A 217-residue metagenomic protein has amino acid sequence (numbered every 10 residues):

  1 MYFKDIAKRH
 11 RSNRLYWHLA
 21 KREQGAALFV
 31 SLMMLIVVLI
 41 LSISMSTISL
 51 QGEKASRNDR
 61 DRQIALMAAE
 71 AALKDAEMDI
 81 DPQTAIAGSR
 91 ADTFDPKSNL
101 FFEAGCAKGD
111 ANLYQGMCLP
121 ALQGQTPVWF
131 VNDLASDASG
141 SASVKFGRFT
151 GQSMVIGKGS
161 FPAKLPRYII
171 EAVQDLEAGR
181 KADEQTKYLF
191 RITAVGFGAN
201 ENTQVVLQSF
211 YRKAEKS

Functional and structural regions predicted by a protein language model:
Y2-I6, L15-W17, E23-S31, L35 (+1 more regions): Terminal alpha-helical segments
